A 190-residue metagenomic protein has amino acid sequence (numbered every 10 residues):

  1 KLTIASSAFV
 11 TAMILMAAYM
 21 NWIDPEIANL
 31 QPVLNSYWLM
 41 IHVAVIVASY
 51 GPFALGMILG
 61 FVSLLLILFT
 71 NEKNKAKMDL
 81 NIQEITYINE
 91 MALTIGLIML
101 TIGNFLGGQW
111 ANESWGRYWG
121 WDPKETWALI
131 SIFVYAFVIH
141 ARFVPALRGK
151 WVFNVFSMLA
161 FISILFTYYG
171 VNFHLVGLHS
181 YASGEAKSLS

Functional and structural regions predicted by a protein language model:
K1-I27, W38-L68, E84-S114, P123-L178 (+1 more regions): Hydrophobic cores of alpha-helical transmembrane segments in multi-pass integral membrane proteins
L34: Segments that form or flank anion-binding pockets
F69-I85: Membrane-interface interhelical connector segments
